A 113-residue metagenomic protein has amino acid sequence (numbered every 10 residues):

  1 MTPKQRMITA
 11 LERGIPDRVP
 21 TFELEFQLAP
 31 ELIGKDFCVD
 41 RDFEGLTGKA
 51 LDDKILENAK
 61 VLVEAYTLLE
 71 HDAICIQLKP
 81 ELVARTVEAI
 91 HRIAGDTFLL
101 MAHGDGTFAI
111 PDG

Functional and structural regions predicted by a protein language model:
M1-G113: Catalytic cores of TIM-barrel enzymes
